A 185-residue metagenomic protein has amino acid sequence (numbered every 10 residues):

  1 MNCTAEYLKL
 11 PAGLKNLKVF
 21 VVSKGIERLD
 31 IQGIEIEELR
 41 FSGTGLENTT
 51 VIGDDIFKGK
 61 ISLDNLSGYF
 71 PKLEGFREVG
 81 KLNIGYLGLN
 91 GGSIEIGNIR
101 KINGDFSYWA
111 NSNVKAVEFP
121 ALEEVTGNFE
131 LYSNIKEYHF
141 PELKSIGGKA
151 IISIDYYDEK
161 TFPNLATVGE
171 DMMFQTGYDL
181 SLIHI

Functional and structural regions predicted by a protein language model:
M1-I26, I31-N48, G53-F70, E78-S93 (+4 more regions): Concave beta-strand-loop units of leucine-rich repeat
P11-L14, S23, P120, P141 (+1 more regions): Proline-anchored loop/turn motifs at beta-strand termini and strand-loop-strand connectors
I183-I185: Conserved small/polar residues in nucleotide/adenosyl-binding loops
